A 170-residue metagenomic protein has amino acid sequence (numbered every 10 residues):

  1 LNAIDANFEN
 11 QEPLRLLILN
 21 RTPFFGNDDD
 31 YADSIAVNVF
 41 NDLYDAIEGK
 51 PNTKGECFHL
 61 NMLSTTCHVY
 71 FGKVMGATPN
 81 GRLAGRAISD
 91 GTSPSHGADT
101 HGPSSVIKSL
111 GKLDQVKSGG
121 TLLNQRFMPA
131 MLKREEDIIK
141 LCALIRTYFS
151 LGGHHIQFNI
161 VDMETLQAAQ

Functional and structural regions predicted by a protein language model:
L1-Q170: Acidic, glycine-enriched catalytic cores built around paired aspartates
